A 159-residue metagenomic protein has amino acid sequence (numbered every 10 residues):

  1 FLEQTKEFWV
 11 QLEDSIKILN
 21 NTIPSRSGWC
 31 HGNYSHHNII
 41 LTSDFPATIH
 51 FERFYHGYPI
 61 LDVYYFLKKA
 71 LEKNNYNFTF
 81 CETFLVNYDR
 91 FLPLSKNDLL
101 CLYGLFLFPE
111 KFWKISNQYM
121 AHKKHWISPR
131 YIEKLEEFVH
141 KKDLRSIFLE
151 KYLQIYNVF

Functional and structural regions predicted by a protein language model:
F1-W29: ATP-dependent phospho-/nucleotidyl transfer catalytic cores
G28, N33, N38, H50: Conserved catalytic-loop position in the HRD/HxD motif
I39, H56-Y58: Conserved protein kinase catalytic core
L41-D44: Activation-loop N-terminal segment of eukaryotic-like protein kinases
P46, F54-H56: Activation segment
I60-P93, F106-H125: Active-site activation/catalytic loop segments of kinase-like enzymes and analogous catalytic loops in related
W113-F159: ATP/Mg2+ or Mg2+-diphosphate-binding catalytic cores that bind nucleotide phosphates or diphosphates via glycine-rich
